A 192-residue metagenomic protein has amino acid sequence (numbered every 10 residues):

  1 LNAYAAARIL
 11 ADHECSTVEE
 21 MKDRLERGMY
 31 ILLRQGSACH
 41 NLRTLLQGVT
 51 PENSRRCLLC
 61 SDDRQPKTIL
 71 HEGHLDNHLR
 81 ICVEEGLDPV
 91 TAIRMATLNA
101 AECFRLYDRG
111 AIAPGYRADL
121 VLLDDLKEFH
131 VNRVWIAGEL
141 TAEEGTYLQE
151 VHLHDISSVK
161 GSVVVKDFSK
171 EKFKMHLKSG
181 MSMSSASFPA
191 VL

Functional and structural regions predicted by a protein language model:
L1-L32, C39-L59, L70-E85, T91 (+1 more regions): Histidine/acidic residue-rich metal-binding segments in metalloenzymes
L33-R34, L123: Conserved beta-strand positions
D62: Active-site glycine-centered loops adjacent to acidic/histidine catalytic or metal-binding residues that shape
Q65: Short, glycine/acidic-enriched loop or turn micro-motifs at the edges of active sites
L70-G86, V90-L192: Active-site microenvironment of metallo-dependent hydrolases
